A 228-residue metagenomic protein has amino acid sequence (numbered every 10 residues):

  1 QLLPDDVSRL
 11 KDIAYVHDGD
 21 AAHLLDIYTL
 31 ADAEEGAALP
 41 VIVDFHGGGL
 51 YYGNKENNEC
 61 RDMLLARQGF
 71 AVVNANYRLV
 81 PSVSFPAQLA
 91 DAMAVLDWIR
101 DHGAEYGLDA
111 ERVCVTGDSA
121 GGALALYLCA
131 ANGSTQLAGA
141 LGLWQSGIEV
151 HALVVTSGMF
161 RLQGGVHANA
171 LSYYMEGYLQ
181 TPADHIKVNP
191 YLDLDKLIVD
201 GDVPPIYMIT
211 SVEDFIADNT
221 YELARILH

Functional and structural regions predicted by a protein language model:
Q1-H228: Alpha/beta-hydrolase superfamily serine-hydrolase fold, recognizing
